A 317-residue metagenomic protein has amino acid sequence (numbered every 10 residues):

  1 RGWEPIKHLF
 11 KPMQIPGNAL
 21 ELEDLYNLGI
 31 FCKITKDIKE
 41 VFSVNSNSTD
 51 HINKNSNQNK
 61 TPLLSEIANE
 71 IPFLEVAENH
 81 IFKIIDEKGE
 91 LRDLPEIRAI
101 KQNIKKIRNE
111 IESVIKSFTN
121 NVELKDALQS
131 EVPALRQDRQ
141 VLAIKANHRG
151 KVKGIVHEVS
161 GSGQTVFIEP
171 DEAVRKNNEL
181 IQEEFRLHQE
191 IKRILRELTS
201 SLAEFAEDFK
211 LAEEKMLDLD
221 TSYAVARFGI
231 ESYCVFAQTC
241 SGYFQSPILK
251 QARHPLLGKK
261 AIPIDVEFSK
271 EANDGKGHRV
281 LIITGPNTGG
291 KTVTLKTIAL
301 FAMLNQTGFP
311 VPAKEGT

Functional and structural regions predicted by a protein language model:
R1-K88, R92, F205-D208, A212-A226 (+1 more regions): Conserved amphipathic alpha-helical "coupling/scaffold" segments that transmit conformational changes between domains
Q14-E21, F42-D50, K116-E131, A224-V235 (+1 more regions): Active-site phosphate-binding and catalytic loops of NTP-dependent enzymes
I71-D86, R175-R196: Extended, charged coiled-coil "arm/hinge" scaffolds of SMC/Rad50-like chromosome-maintenance ATPases and other large
A99-R149: Extended, Lys/Arg-enriched charged tracts that mediate electrostatic binding to polyanionic substrates
I100, I104-I107, E183, L187-I194 (+1 more regions): Intracellular alpha-helical coupling/juxtamembrane segments of multi-pass membrane proteins
D138, L142-E158, S162-V166, T284 (+1 more regions): Gly/Lys-enriched N-terminal cap/neck module of very large, oligomeric protein machines
L142, E207, E214-G289, T294 (+1 more regions): Conserved NTPase motor "head" modules and their coupling/switch loops across ABC/AAA+ ATPases, GTPases, and GHKL ATPases
I155-E184, P263-F268: Extended active-site and interfacial segments that coordinate phosphate-rich ligands in large catalytic machineries
